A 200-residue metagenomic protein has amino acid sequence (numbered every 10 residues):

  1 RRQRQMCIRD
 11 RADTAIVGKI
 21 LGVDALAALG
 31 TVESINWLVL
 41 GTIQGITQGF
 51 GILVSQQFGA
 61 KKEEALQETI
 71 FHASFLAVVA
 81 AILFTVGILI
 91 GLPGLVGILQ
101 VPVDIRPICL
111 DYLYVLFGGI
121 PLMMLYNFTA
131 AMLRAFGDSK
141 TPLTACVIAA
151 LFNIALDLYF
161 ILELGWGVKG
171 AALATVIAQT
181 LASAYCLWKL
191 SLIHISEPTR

Functional and structural regions predicted by a protein language model:
Q3-I8, E197-T199: Short, small-residue-biased leader/transition segments that mark boundaries at the very start of proteins
Q5, R9-G18: Extracytoplasmic
R11, F128-M132, I154-Y159, L187: Alpha-helical transmembrane segments of multipass membrane proteins
T14, G51-I52, P93, A130 (+1 more regions): Interfacial helix-capping/hinge residues at the ends of transmembrane alpha-helices
V17-W37, D104-I108, V168-K169: Interfacial/gating helices of multi-pass transporter permease domains
L26-V86, M123-P142: Small-residue-rich hydrophobic transmembrane alpha-helices
V54-G119, E163-S196, R200: Short alpha-helical transmembrane segments in multi-pass integral membrane proteins
A77, M132-A155, L173-V176: Alpha-helical transmembrane segments of multi-pass membrane transporters/permeases
